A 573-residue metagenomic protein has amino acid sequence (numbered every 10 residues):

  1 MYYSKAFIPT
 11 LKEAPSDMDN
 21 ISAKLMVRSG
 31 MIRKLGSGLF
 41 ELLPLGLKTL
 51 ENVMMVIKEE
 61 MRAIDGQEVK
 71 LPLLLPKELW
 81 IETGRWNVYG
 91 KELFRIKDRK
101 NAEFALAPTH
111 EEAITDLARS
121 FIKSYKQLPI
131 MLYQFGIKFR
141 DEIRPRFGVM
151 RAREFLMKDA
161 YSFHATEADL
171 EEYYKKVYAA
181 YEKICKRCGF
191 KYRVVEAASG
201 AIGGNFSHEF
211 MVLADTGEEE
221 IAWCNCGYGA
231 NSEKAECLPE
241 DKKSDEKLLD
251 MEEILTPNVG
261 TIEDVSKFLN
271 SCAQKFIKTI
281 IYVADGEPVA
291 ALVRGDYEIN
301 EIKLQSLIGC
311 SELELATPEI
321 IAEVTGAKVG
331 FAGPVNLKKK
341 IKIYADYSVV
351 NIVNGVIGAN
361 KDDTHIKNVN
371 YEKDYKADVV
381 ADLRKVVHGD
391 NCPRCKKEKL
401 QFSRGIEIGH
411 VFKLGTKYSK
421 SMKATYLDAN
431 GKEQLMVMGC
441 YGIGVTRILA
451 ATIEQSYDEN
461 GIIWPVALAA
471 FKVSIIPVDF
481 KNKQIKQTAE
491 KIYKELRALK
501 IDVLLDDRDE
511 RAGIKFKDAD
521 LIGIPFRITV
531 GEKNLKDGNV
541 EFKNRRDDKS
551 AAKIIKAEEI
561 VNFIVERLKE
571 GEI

Functional and structural regions predicted by a protein language model:
M1-I573: NTP/phosphate- and nucleic-acid-binding module
